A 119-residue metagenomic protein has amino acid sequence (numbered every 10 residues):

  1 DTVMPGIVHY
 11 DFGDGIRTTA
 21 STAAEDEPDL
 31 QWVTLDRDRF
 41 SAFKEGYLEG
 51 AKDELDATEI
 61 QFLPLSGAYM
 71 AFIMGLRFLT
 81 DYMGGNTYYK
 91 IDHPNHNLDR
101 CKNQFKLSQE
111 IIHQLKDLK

Functional and structural regions predicted by a protein language model:
D1-V3: Activation of the activation-loop gatekeeper triad in protein kinase-fold domains
H9-K52, Y69-Y88: Active-site activation/catalytic loop segments of kinase-like enzymes and analogous catalytic loops in related
D36, E54-A57, I112, K119: General structural signal for secondary-structure boundaries
R39, Q61-P64, M74, N97-D99: Alpha-helical protein-protein interaction elements
L55-G67: All-alpha amphipathic helical-bundle segments outside canonical DNA-binding/catalytic cores that form hydrophobic
I73-K119: ATP/Mg2+ or Mg2+-diphosphate-binding catalytic cores that bind nucleotide phosphates or diphosphates via glycine-rich
